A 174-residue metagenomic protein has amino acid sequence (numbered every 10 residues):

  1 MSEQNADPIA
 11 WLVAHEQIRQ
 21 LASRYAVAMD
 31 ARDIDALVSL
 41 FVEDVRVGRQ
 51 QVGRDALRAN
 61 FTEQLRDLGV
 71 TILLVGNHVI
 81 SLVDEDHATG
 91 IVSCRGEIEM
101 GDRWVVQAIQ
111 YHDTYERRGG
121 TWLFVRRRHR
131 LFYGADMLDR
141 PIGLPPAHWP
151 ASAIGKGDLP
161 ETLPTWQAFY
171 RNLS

Functional and structural regions predicted by a protein language model:
M1-V27, A31, S39-E43: Short, low-complexity N-terminal intrinsically disordered segments enriched in polar/charged residues
E16, L68-T71, W104-V106: Transmembrane beta-barrel outer-membrane domains
A31-M100: A solvent-exposed, acidic/Ser-Thr-rich amphipathic alpha-helical stretch
L73-V75, V105-H112: Short, surface-exposed coil-to-beta transition loops
T89, Q110-I142, A151-I154: Short beta-strand edge/turn micro-motifs at domain boundaries
E97-V105, G134-A135: Short, cysteine-centered beta-strand-loop-beta hairpins and adjacent loop/turn segments enriched in charged/polar
M137-S174: Acidic/histidine-enriched, glycine/proline-rich intrinsically disordered or flexible terminal extensions
